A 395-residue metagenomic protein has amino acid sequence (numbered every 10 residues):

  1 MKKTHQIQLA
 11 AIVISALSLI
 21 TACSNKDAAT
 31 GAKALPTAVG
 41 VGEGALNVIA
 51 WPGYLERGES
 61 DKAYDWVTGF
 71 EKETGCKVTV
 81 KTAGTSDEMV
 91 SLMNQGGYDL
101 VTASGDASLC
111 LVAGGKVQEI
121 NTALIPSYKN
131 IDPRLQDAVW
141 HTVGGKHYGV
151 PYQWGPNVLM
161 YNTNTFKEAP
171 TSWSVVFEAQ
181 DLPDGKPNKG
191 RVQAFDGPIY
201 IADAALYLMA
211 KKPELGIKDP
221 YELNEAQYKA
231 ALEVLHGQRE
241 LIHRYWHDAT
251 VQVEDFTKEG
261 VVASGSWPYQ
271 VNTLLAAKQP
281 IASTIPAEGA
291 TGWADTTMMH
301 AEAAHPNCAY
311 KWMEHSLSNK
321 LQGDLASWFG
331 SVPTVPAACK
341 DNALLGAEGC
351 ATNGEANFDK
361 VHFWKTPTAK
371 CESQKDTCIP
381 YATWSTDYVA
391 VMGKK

Functional and structural regions predicted by a protein language model:
L19-A22: C-terminal motif of bacterial Sec signal peptides marking the signal peptidase cleavage site
S24-K26: Bacterial signal peptide processing site
G31-C110: Early extracytoplasmic/lumenal segment of secretory-pathway proteins
N47, W51, L55-K62, G97 (+1 more regions): Extracytoplasmic ligand-binding site segments that recognize negatively charged/polar headgroups
S127-N130, G155, L232-Q238, A277-A301 (+1 more regions): Periplasmic-binding protein-like
M160-T165, L206-M209, W293-H305, D324-W328: A bilobed periplasmic-binding-protein/Venus flytrap-type ligand-binding module shared by bacterial periplasmic
H300-P367: Mature extracytoplasmic/periplasmic domains
V361-K395: Conserved C-terminal helix/tail region of periplasmic/extracytoplasmic solute-binding proteins
